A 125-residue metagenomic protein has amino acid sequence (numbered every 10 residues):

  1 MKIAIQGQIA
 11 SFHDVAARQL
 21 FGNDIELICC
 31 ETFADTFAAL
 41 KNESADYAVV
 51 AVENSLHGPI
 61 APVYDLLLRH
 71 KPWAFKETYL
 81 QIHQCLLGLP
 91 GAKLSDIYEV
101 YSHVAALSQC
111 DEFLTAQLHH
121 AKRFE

Functional and structural regions predicted by a protein language model:
M1-E125: Domain-level signature for soluble enzymes in the chorismate/prephenate branch of the shikimate pathway
